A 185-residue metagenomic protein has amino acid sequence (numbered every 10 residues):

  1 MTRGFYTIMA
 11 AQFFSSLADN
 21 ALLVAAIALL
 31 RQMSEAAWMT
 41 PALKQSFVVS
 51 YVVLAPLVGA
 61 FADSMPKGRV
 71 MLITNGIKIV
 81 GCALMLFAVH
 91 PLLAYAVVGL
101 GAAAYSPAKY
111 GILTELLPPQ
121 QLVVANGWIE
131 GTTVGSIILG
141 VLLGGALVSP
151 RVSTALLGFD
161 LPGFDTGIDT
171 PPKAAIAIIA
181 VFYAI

Functional and structural regions predicted by a protein language model:
M1-M9, A37, A88-L92: Primarily residues marking transmembrane-helix entry/exit sites
T2, M33-S34, S64, A88 (+2 more regions): Helix-loop interface residues and adjacent transmembrane-helix termini in multi-pass membrane transporters, primarily
T2-Y6, G68-L72, T166-I176: Membrane-water interface of alpha-helical transmembrane segments
Y6-L23, L43-A62, P66-I79, A94-S149: Substrate-agnostic recognition of the 12-TM MFS/MFS-like secondary transporter fold
A25-S34, L84-F87, L139-I179: Transmembrane alpha-helix termini and helix-breaking/packing motifs in multi-pass membrane transporters
A36-K44, P171: Juxtamembrane helix-start elements in MFS-like secondary transporters
G76-H90: C-terminal ends and interior cores of transmembrane alpha-helices in multi-pass membrane transporters/permeases
V181-I185: C-terminal membrane-cytosol helix-exit motif in multi-pass small-molecule transporters
